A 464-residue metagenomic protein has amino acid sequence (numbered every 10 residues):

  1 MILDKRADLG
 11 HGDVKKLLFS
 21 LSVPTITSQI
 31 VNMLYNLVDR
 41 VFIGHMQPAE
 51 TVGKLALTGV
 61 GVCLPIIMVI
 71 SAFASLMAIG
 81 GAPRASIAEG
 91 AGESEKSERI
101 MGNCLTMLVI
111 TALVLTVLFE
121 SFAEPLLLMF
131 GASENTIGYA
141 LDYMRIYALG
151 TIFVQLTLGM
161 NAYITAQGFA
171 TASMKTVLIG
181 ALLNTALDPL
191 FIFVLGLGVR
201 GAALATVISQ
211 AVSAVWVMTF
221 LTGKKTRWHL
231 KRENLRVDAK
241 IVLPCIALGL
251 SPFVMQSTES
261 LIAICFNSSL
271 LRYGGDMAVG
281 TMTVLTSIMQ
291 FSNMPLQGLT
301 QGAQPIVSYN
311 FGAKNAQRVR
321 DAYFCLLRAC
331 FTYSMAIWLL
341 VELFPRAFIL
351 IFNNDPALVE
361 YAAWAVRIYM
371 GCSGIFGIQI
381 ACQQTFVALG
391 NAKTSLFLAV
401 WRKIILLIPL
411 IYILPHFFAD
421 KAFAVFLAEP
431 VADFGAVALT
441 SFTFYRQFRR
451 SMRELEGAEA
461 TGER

Functional and structural regions predicted by a protein language model:
M1-T25, A85-I152, V194-L250, V307-C372 (+1 more regions): Short alpha-helical transmembrane segments in multi-pass integral membrane proteins
I26-P83, Y147-V154, L243-N310, C330-W338 (+3 more regions): Transmembrane helix-bundle signature of multi-pass secondary active exporters and lipid flippases
L34-L37, H45-M46, K54, A88-A91 (+6 more regions): Helix-loop interface residues and adjacent transmembrane-helix termini in multi-pass membrane transporters, primarily
L37-R40, V117, P125, G159-Y163 (+9 more regions): Alpha-helical transmembrane segments of multipass membrane proteins
L57-V117, V154-S173, T281-L339, L343-P345 (+1 more regions): Small-residue-rich hydrophobic transmembrane alpha-helices
S133, F169-A170, G198, G275 (+2 more regions): Short loop-to-helix capping motifs
Y147-T165, S173-A181, A202-V215, Q297-T300 (+3 more regions): Short runs within selected transmembrane alpha-helices of multi-pass transporters and secretion channels
